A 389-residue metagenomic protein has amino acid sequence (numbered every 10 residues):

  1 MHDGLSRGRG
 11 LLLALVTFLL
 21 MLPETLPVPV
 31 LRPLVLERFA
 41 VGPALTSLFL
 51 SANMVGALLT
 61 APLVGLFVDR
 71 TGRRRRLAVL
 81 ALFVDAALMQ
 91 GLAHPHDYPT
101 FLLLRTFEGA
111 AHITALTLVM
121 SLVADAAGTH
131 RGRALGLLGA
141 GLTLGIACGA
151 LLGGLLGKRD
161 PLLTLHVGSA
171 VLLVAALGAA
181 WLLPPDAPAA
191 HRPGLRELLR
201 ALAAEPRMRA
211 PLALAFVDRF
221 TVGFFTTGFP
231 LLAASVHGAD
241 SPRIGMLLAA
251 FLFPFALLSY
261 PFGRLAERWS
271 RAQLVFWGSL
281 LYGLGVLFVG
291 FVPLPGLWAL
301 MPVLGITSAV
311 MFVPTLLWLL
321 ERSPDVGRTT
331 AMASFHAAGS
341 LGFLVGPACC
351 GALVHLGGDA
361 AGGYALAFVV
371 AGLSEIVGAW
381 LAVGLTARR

Functional and structural regions predicted by a protein language model:
M1-R7, P184-L214: Juxtamembrane intracellular "pre-TM" segments in multi-pass secondary transporters
V30-A44, T227-R243: Short amphipathic helix-loop junctions that connect adjacent transmembrane helices in Major Facilitator Superfamily/SLC
T60-G72, L258-S270, V354: Helix-to-loop junctions at the C-terminal end of transmembrane segments in multipass secondary transporters
R76-Q90, Q273-L287: Structural signature of the two symmetry-related core transmembrane helices
T106-L142: Cytoplasmic helix-loop-helix junction between adjacent transmembrane helices in 12-TM secondary transporters
T114-A127, V310-P324: Intracellular juxtamembrane helix-capping segments at the cytosolic ends of symmetry-related transmembrane helices
L138-A180: Helix-loop-helix hairpin linking two adjacent transmembrane segments in secondary transporters
G157-A170, A352-L373: A membrane-interface helix-boundary motif in multi-pass transporters
